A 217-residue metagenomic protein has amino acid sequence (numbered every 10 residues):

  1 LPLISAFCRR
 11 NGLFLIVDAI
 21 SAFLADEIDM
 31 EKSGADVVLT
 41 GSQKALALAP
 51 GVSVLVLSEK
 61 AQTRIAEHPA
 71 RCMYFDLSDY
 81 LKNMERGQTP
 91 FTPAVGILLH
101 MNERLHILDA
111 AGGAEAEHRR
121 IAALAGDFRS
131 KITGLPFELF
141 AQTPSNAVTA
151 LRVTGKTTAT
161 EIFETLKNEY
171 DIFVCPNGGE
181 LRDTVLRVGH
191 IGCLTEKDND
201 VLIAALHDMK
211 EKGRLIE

Functional and structural regions predicted by a protein language model:
L1-D29: Catalytic PLP-binding core of fold-type I/II PLP enzymes
L15-A19, V38-G41, L48, V174-P176: General beta-strand structural signal in soluble alpha/beta enzymes
E31-Q43: Conserved active-site segment immediately N-terminal to the catalytic lysine that forms the internal aldimine
Q43-D127: Active-site C-terminal subdomain of aminotransferase-like
P136-L139, I172-N177: A short linear hydrophobic-aromatic micro-motif
E138-E169: Conserved PLP-binding catalytic core of the aspartate aminotransferase-like
E180, T184-E217: PLP-dependent enzyme catalytic core of the Aspartate aminotransferase-like
